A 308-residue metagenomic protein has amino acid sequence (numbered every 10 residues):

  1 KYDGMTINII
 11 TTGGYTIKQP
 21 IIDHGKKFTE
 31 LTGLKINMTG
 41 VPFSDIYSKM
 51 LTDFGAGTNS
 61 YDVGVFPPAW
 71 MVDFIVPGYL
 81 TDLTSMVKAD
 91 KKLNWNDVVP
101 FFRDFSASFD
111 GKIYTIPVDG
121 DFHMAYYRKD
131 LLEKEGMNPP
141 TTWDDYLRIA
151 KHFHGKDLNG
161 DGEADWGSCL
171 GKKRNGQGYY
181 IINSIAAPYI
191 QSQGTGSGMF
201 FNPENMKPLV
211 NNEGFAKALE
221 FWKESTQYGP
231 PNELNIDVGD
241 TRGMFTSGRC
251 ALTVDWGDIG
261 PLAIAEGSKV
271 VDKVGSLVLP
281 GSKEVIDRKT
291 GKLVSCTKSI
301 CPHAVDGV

Functional and structural regions predicted by a protein language model:
K1, P68-M124, N138, I181 (+1 more regions): Hinge/lid segment of periplasmic solute-binding proteins
Y2-D23, F43-S44, D121: Extracytoplasmic "Venus flytrap"
D3-G14, L34-T39, D62-V63, Y114 (+1 more regions): Short, well-ordered beta-strand elements
D23-V98, D130-T141, R242-M244, A251-L252 (+1 more regions): Extracytoplasmic "Venus flytrap"/periplasmic binding protein-like
M50, Y146, F153, N183 (+1 more regions): Hydrophobic residues within well-ordered alpha-helices
F105-V118, H123, L147-K207: Extracytoplasmic/periplasmic solute-binding protein
A150-H152, S197-N235, G275-I286, V294-V305: Glycine-centered hinge/linker elements that transmit conformational signals in sensory and ligand-binding systems
F215-A218, K223-T226, D240-E266: Glycine-rich, aromatic-lined ligand/substrate-binding cores of catalytic and carbohydrate-binding domains
